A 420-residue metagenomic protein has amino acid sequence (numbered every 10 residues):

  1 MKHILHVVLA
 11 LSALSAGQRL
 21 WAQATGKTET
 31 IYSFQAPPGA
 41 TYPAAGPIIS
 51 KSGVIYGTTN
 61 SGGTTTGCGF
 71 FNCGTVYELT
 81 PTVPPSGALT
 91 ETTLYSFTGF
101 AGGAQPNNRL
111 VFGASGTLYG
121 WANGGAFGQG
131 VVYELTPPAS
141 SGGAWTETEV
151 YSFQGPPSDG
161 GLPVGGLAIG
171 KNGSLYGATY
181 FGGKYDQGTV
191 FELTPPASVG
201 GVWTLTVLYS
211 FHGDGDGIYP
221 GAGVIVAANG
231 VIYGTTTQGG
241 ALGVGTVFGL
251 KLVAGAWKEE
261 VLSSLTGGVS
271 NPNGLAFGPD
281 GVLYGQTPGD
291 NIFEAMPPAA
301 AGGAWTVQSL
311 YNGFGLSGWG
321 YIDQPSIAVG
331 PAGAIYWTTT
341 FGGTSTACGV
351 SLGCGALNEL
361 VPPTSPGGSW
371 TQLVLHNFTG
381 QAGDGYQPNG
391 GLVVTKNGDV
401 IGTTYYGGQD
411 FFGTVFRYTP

Functional and structural regions predicted by a protein language model:
K2-P420: Extracellular beta-propeller repeat domains
